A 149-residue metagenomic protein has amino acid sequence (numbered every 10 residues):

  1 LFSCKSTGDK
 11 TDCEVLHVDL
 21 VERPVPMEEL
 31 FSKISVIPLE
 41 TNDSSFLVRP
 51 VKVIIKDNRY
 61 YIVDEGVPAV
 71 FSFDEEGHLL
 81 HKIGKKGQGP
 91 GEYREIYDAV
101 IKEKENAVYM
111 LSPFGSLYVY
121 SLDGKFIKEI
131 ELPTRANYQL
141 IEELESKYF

Functional and structural regions predicted by a protein language model:
F2-S3: C-terminal motif of bacterial Sec signal peptides marking the signal peptidase cleavage site
G8-E40: Blade/loop signatures of beta-propeller domains
I34-P38, L79-K86, I127-T134: Beta-propeller fold detector
I34-P68: Beta-strand-rich domains and repeat architectures in extracellular enzymes and scaffolds, especially beta-propellers
E40-S44, H78-E105, S112: Blade-loop segments of beta-propeller domains
R49-K52, R94-V100, R135-S146: Repeated scaffold domains used in trafficking and secretory/extracellular systems, primarily beta-propellers
D57-N58, K104-N106, E145-K147: Short coil/turn segments that connect the beta-strands within blades of beta-propeller domains
P113-F149: Asp-box/WD-like beta-propeller blade repeats and closely related beta-sheet repeat scaffolds
